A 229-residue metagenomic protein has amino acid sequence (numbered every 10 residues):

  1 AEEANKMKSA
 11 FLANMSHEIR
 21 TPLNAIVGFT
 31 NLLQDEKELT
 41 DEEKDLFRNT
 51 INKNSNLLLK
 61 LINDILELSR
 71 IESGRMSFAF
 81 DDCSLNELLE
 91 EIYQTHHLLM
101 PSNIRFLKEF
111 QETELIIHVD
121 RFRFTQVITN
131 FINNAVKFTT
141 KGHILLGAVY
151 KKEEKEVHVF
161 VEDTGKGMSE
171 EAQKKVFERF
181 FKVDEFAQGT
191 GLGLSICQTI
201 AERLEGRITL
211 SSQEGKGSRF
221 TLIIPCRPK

Functional and structural regions predicted by a protein language model:
A1-K37: Primarily the dimerization/phosphotransfer
I26, M168-F180: Short conserved segment of the HATPase_c
L33-R48, I116: Conserved catalytic segment of histidine kinase HATPase_c domains, centered on the N-box/ATP-lid region
K53-L59: Short alpha-helical segment of the dimerization/phosphotransfer core of two-component systems
S69-F80: Helix-loop junction within the histidine kinase core
A79-S84, P101-L115: Conserved catalytic submotifs in the C-terminal HATPase_c
G193, C197: Short alpha-helical Gxxx[C/S/T] motif in the catalytic ATP-binding
